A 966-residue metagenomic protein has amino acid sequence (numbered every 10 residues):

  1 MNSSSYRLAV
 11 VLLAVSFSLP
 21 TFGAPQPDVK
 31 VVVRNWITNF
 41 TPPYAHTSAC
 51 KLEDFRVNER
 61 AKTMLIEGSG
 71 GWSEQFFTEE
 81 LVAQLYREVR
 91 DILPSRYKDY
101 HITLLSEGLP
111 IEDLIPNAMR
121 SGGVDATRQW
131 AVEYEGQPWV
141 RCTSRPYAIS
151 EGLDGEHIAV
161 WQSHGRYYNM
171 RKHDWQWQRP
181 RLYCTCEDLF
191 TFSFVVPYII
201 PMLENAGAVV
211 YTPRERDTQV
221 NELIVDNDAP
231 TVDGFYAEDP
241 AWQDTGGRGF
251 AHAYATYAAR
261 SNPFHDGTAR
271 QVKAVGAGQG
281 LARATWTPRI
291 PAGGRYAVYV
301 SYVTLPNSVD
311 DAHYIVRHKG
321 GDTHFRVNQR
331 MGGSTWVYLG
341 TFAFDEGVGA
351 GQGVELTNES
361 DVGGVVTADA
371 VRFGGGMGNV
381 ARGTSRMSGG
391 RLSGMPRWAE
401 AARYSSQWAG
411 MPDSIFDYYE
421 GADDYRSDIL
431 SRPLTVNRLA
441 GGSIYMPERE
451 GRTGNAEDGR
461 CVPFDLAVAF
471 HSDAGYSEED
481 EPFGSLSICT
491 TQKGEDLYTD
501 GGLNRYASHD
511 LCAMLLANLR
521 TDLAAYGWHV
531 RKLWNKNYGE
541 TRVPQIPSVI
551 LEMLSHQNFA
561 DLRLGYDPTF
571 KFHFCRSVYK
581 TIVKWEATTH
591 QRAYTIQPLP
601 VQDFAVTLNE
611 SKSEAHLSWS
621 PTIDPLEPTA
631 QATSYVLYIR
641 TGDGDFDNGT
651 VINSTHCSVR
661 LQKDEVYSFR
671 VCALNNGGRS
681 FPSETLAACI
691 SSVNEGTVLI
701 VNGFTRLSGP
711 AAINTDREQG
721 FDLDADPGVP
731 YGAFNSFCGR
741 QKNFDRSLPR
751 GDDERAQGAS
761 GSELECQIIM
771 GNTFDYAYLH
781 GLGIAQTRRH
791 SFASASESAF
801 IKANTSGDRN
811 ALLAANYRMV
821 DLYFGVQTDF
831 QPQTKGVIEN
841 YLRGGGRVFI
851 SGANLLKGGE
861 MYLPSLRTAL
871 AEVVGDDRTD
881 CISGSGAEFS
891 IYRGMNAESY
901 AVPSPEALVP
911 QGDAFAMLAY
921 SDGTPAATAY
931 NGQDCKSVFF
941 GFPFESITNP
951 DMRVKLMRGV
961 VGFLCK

Functional and structural regions predicted by a protein language model:
E187, Y198-A206, R214, T685-Y817 (+2 more regions): Aromatic-Pro/Gly-enriched surface loop or interdomain linker that acts as a lid/target-recognition segment
V354-V365: Short beta-strand-plus-loop segments that form exposed binding edges in beta-rich domains
A370-G378, L466, S472-G494, Y526-H590 (+1 more regions): Active-site-adjacent mobile loop/cap segments within catalytic or ligand-binding domains
S385, A399-N504, N535-Q557: Active-site microenvironments of hydrolase-like enzyme catalytic domains
V543-H556, S577, N804-T805, N816 (+2 more regions): A glycine-centered loop/beta-turn motif at secondary-structure junctions
W585-T629, G678-G696: Pro/Thr/Ser/Gly-rich low-complexity, intrinsically disordered linker/stalk tracts
S658-G678: Beta-strand-rich modules
V820-S921, M952-L956: A glycine-rich, often tryptophan-bearing local segment used as a flexible ligand/cofactor-contacting loop or short
